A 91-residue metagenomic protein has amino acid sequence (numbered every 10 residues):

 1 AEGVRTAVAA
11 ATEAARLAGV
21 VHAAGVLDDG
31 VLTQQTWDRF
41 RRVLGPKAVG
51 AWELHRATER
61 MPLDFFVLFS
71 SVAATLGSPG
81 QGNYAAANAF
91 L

Functional and structural regions predicted by a protein language model:
A1-L91: 4′-phosphopantetheine-dependent carrier domains
